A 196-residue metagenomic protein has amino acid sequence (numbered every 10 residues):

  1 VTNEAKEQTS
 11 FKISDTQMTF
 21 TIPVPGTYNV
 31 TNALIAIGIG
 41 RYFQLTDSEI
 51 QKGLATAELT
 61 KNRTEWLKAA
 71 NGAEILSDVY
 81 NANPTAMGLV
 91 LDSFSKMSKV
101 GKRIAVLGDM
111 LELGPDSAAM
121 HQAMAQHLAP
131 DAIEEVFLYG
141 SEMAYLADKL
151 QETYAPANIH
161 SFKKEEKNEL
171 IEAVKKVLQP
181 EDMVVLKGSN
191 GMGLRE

Functional and structural regions predicted by a protein language model:
V1-M18, T60-K61: Extended acidic/charged loop-beta regions that coordinate divalent cations and stabilize anionic phosphate/carboxylate
T2, Y28-N29: C-terminal accessory "lid"/substrate-recognition subdomains
F20-P23: Beta-strand/loop nucleic-acid-binding surfaces
P25-Y28, L34-E196: ATP-dependent carboxylate-amine ligase
